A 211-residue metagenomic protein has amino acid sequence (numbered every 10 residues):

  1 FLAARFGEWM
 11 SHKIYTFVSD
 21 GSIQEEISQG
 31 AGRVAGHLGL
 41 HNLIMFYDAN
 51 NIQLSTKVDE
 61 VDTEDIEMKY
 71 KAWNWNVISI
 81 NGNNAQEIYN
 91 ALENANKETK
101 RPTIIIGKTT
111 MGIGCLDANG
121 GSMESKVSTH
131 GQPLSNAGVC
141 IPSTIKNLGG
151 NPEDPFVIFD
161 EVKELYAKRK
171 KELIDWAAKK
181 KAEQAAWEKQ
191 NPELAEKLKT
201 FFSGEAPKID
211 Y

Functional and structural regions predicted by a protein language model:
F1-K168: Glycine-rich ThDP/TPP pyrophosphate-binding loop and its adjacent helix/strand module within ThDP-dependent enzymes
F1-Y15, K163-Y211: Thiamine diphosphate
